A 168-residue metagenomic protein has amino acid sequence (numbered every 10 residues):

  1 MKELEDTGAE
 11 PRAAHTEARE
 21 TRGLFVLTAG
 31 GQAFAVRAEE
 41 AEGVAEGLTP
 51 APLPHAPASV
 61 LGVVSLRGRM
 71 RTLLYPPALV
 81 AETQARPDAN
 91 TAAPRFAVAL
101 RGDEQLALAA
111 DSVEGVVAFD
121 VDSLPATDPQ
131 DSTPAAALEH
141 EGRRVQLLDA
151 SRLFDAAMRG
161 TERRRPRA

Functional and structural regions predicted by a protein language model:
M1-A168: An acidic, low-aromatic, low-complexity terminal/linker signal
